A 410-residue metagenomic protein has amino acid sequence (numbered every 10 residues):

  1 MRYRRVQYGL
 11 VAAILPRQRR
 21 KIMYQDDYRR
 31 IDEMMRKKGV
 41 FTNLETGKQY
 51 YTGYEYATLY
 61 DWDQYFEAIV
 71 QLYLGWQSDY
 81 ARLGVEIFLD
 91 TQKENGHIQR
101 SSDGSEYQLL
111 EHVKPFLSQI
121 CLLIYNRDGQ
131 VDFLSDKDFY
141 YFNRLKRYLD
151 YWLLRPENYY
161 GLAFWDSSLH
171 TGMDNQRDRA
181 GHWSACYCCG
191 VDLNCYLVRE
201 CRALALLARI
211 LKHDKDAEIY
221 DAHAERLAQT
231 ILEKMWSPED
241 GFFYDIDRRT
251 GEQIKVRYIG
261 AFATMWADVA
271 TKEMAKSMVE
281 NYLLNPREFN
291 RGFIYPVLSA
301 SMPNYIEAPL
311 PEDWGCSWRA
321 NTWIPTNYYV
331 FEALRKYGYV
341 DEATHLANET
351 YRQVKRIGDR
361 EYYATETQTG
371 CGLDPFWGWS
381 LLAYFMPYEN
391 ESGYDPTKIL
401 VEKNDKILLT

Functional and structural regions predicted by a protein language model:
R2-A57, V131-L154, A208-I210, D214-D216: Acidic/polar, glycine-enriched structural segments that form the non-catalytic walls/loops of the carbohydrate-binding
R19-T58, L83-Y107, E157-C189, Q229-T322 (+2 more regions): Extended glycan-interaction surfaces of carbohydrate-active proteins
M23-D26, L72-V85, I124-K146, L206-E225 (+3 more regions): Structural helix-adjacent loops and short alpha-helical linkers that scaffold large soluble proteins
R30, M34, I87-D90, R144-N158 (+7 more regions): Alpha-helical scaffold segments in carbohydrate-active enzymes
A57-Q64, A68-S167, V191-N194, I254 (+4 more regions): Aromatic-rich carbohydrate-recognition surfaces in CAZymes
Y187-D192, D214: Structured, solvent-exposed acidic/aromatic patches
K406-T410: N-terminal accessory interaction module
